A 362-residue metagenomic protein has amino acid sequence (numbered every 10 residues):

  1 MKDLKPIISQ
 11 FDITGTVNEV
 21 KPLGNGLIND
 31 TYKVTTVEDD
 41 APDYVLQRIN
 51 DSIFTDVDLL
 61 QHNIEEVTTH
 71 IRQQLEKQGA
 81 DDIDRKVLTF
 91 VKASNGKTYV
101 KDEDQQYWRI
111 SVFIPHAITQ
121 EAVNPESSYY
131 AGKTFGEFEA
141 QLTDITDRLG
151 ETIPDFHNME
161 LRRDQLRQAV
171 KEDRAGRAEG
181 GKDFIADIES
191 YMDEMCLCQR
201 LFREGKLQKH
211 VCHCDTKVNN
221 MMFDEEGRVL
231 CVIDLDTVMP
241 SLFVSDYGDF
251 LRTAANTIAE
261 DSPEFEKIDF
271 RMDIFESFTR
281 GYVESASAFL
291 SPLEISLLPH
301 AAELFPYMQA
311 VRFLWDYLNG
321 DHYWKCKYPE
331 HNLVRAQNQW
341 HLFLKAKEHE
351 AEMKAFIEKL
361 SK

Functional and structural regions predicted by a protein language model:
M1-K21, I71: Juxta-kinase regulatory segment immediately upstream of eukaryotic protein kinase catalytic domains
E19-V37, A41-K171, F243, A254 (+5 more regions): Conserved ATP-binding subdomain of kinase catalytic cores across diverse folds
K21, N25, Q47-R48, F54-D58 (+8 more regions): ATP-dependent phospho-/nucleotidyl transfer catalytic cores
N95-K101, L197-Q199, L314: A short, acidic/glycine-rich surface segment
N219-A259: Catalytic activation segment of kinase domains across protein kinase-like and atypical kinase folds
V244-A288, L304-Y323: Active-site activation/catalytic loop segments of kinase-like enzymes and analogous catalytic loops in related
I295-F305: Small/polar glycine-rich anion-binding or flexible loop at a beta-alpha turn
A346-H349: Long, compositionally biased intrinsically disordered regions
